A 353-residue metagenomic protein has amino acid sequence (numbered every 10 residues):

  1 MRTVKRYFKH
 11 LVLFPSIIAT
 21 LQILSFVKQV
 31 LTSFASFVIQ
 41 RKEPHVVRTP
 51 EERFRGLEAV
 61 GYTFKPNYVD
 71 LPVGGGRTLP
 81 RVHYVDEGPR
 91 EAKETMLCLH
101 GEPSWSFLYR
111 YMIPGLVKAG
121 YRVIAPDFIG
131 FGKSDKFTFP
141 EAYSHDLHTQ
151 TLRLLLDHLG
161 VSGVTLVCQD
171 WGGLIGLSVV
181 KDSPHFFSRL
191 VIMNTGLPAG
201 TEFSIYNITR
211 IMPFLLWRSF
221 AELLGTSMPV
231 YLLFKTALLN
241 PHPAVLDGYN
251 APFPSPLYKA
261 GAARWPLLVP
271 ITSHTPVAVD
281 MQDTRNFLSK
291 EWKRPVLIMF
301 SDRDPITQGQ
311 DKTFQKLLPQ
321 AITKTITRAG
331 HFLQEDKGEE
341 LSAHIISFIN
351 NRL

Functional and structural regions predicted by a protein language model:
R2-N67, L71-V73, V82-R90, T95 (+8 more regions): Flexible "cap/lid" subdomain of the alpha/beta-hydrolase fold that forms the substrate-access gate
H83, H100, H331: Histidine-centered active-site/metal-ligand motif
C98-G101, A125: Structural cue for short, hydrophobic secondary-structure segments
E102-I113: The serine-hydrolase catalytic nucleophile loop
G115-V117: Short hydrophobic signal-anchor/transmembrane segments that target glycosyltransferases and glycosylation machinery
A329-S342: Catalytic histidine-centered segment of alpha/beta-hydrolase-like enzymes
